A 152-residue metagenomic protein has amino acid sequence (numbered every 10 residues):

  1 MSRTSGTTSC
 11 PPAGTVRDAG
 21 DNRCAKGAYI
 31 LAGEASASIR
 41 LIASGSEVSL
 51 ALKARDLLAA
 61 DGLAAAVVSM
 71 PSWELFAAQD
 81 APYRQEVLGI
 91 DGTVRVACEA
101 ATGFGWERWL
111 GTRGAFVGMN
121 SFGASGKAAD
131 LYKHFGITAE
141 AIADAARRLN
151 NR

Functional and structural regions predicted by a protein language model:
M1-R152: Thiamine diphosphate
